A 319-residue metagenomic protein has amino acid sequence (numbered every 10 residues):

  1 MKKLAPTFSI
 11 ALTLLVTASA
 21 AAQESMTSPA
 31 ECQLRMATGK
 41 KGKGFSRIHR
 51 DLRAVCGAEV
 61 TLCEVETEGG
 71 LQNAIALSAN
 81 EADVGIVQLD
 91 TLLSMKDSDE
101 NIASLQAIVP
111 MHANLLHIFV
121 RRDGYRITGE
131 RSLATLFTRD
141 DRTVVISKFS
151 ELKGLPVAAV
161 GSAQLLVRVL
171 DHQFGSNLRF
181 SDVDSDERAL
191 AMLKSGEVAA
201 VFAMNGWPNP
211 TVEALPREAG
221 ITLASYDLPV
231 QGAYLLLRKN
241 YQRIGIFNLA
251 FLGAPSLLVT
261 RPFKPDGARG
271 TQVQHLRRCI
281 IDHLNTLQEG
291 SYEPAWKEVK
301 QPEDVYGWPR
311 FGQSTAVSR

Functional and structural regions predicted by a protein language model:
K2-K3, A20-E66, S78, A103-L105 (+2 more regions): N-terminal hydrophobic or amphipathic helices and topogenic motifs
T7-T17: Bacterial N-terminal signal peptides
E31-C56, C63, N114-A191, S195: Bilobed "Venus flytrap"/periplasmic-binding protein-like clamshell domains and structurally analogous long
R50, C63-I102, R188-M192, P208-L215: Pocket-flanking alpha-helical
L89, Y125-I127, L133-T138, L166-D171 (+1 more regions): Pocket-lining segment of extracytoplasmic ligand-binding domains
N101-L116, R243-L249: A structural signal for short loop-to-beta-strand junctions that line the ligand-binding cleft of periplasmic/secreted
S132-S150, A158, L165-V169, L236-Y306: Ligand-binding clefts/hinges and TM-proximal coupling segments of bilobed small-molecule sensing domains
E187-R188, K194-S195, V201, N205-P216 (+3 more regions): An extracytoplasmic/periplasmic, membrane-proximal ligand-sensing/linker region
